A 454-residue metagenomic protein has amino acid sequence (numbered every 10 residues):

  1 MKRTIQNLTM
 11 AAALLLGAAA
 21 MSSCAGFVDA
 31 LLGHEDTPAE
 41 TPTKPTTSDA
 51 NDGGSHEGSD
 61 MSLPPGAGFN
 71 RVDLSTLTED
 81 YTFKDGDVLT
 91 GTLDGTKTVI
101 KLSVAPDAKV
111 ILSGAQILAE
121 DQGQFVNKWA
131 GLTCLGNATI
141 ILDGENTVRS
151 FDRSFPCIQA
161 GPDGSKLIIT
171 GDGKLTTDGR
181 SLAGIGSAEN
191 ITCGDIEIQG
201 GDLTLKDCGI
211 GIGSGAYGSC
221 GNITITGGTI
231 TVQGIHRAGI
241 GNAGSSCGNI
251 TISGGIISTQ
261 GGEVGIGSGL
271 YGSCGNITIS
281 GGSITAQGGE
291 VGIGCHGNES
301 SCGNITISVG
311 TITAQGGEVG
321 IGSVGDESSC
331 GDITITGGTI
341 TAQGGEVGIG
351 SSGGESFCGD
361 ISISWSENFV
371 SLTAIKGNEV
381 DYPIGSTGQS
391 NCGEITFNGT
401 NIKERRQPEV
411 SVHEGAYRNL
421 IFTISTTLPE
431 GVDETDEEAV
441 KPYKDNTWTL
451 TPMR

Functional and structural regions predicted by a protein language model:
M1-M10: Bacterial N-terminal signal peptides that target proteins for export
M10-A18: Hydrophobic helical h-region of N-terminal Sec-dependent signal peptides in bacterial secretory/periplasmic proteins
A19-S23: C-terminal motif of bacterial Sec signal peptides marking the signal peptidase cleavage site
A25-P45, D49-R454: A composition-driven surface/loop motif
